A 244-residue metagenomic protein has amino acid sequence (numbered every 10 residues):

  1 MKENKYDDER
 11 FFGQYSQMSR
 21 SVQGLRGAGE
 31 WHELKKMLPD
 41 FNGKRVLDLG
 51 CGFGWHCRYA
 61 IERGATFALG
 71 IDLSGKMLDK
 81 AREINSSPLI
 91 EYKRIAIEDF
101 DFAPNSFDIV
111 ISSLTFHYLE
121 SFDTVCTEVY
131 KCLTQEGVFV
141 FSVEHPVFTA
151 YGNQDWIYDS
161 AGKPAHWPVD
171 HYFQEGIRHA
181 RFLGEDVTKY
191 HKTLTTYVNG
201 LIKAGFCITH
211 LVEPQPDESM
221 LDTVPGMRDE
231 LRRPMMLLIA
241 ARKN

Functional and structural regions predicted by a protein language model:
M1-F41, W55-Y59, M77-K80: Conserved class I S-adenosyl-L-methionine
L47-L49, F53-D99: Class I SAM-dependent methyltransferase SAM/SAH-binding core
E98-I109: A short acidic, Gly/Pro-enriched loop at the edge of an enzyme's catalytic core that lines a small-molecule cofactor
D108-F122: A short SAM/SAH-binding and catalytic strip from SAM-dependent methyltransferases
D123-V138: A short glycine-rich, Lys/Arg-flanked "PGG" loop and its adjoining helix->strand segment in the class I
F139-G176: Conserved class I S-adenosyl-L-methionine
G176-I177, K189-L211: Short alpha-helix
A204-F206, V224-N244: Core SAM-dependent methyltransferase catalytic element
